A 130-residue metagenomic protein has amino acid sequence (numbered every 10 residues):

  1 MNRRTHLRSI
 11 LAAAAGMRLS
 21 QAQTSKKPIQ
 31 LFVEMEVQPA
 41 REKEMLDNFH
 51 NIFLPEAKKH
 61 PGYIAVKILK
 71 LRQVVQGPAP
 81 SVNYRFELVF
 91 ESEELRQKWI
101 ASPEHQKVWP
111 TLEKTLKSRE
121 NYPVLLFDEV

Functional and structural regions predicted by a protein language model:
T5-I29, K67-S81, V108-V130: Glycine-rich beta-strand-turn "strand-cap" elements at beta-sheet edges
S9, N48, K98-W99: Generic alpha-helical secondary-structure signal
P28-E36, I68-S102: Short, well-ordered beta-strand segments in beta-rich or mixed alpha/beta enzyme and ligand-binding folds
R41-I68, E104-L112: Short amphipathic alpha-helical segments
